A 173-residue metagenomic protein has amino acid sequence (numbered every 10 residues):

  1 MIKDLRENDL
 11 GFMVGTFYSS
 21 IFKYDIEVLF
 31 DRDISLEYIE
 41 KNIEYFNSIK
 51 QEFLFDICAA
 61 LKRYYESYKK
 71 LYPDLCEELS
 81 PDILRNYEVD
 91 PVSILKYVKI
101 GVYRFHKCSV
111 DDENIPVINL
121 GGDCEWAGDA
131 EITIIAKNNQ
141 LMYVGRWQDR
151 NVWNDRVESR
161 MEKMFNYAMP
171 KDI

Functional and structural regions predicted by a protein language model:
M1-I21, R104-I173: Acidic, proline/glycine-rich low-complexity IDRs
D31-P91: Short, well-structured hydrophobic secondary-structure segments
A59-R63, S67, D82, V92 (+4 more regions): Alpha-helical structural elements
N86-D112: Structured, amphipathic secondary-structure segments that form assembly/contact surfaces in multi-subunit
